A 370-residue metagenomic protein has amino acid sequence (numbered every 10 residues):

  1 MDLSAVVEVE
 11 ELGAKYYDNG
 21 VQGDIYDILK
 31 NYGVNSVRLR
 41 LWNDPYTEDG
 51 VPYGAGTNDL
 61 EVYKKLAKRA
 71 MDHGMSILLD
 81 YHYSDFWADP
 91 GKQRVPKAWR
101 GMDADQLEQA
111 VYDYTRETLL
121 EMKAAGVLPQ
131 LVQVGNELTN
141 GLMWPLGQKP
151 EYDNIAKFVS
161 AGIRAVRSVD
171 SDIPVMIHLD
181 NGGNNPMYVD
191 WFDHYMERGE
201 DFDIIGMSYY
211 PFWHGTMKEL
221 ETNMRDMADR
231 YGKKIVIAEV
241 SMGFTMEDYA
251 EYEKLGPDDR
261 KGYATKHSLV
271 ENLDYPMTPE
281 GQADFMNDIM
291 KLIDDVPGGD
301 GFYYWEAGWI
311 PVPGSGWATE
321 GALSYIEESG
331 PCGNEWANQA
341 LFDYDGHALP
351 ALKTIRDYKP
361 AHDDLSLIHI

Functional and structural regions predicted by a protein language model:
M1, L29, D80, V132 (+4 more regions): Conserved, mostly hydrophobic/aromatic
M1-I25: Boundary/entry segment of secreted carbohydrate-active catalytic domains
S4-V6, W42-D44, H82-S84, V134-T139 (+4 more regions): Active-site beta-loop-alpha junctions enriched in small/polar residues
V21-A88, E151-D172, L220-R230: Aromatic-lined substrate-binding rim segments of carbohydrate-active enzymes
I25, D170-P174, P186-D190, H194-E271 (+3 more regions): Glycoside hydrolase catalytic-domain groove-lining segments
Y53, N58-V62, A88-F202, G215-M224 (+1 more regions): Active-site cleft segment of glycoside hydrolase catalytic domains centered on the general acid/base Glu
F212, V236-T245, D258-H362: Substrate-binding cleft of secreted/luminal carbohydrate-active enzymes
I368-I370: Conserved small/polar residues in nucleotide/adenosyl-binding loops
